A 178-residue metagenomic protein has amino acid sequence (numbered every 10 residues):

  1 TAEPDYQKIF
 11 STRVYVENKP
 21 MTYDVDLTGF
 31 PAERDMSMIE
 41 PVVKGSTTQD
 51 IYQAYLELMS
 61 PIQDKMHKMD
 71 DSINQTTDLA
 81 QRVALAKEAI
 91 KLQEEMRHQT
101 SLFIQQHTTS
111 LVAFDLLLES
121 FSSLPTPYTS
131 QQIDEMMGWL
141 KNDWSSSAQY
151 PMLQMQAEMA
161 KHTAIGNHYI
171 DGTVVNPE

Functional and structural regions predicted by a protein language model:
T1-K91: A non-transmembrane, solvent-exposed segment enriched in polar/low-complexity residues
Q63, H67, T108-S123: Amphipathic alpha-helical repeat scaffolds of TPR domains
E88-R97, P127-D134: Helix-turn-helix repeat elements of alpha-solenoid scaffolds
M96, F103, S120, L140-D143: Alpha-helical solenoid scaffolds that mediate protein-protein interactions, centered on TPR/SEL1-like repeats but also
T100, T129-K141, N167-G172: Alpha-helical repeat scaffolds
Q106-S110, N142-P151: Short solvent-exposed coil/turn linkers within tandem alpha-helical repeat scaffolds
P151-E178: N-terminal "domain-start" segment that seeds a small globular fold
